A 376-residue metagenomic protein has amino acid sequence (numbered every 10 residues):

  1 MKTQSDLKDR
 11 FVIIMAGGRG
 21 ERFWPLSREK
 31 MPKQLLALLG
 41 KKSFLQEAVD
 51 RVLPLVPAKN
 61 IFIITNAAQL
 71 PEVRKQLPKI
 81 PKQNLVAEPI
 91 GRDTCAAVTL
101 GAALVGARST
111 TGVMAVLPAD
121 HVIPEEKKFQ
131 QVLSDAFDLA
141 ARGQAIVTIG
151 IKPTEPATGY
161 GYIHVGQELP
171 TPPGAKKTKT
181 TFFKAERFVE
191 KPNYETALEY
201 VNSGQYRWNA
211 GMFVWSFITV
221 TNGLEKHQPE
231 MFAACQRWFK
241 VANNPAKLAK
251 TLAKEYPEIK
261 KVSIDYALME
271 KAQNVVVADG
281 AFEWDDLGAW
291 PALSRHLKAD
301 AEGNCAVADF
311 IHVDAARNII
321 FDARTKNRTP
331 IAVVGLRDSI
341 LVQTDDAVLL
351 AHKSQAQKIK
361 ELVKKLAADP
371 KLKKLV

Functional and structural regions predicted by a protein language model:
M1-D9, F217-V376: Left-handed beta-helix
M1-I14, R22-P32, A37-P118, V122-Q130 (+3 more regions): Conserved N-terminal catalytic core of the sugar/cofactor nucleotidyltransferase
K8-R10, A58-K59, P81-K82, S109-G112 (+9 more regions): Short coil/turn connectors at secondary-structure junctions
L45, G101, D120, I163 (+3 more regions): Residue-level signal for inorganic ion chemistry
F62, M114, M212-F213, D285 (+1 more regions): A residue-level structural signature of the nucleotidyltransferase/glycosyltransferase Rossmann-like core
G91-A96, E155-A157, Y194-E195, W284-D285: A short acidic, often aromatic-flanked loop/helix-cap motif at beta-alpha or helix-coil junctions that lines enzyme
E126-K254, V276: Conserved core of the sugar-phosphate nucleotidyltransferase
